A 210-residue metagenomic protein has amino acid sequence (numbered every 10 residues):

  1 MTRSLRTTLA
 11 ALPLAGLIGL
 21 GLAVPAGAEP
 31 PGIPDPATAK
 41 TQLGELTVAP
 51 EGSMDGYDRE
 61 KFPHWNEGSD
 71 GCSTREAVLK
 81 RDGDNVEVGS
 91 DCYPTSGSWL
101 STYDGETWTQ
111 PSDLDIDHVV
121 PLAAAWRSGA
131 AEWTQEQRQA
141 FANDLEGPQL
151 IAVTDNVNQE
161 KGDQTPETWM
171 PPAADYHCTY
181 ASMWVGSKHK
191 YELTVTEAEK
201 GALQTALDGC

Functional and structural regions predicted by a protein language model:
M1-E29: Secretory targeting and sorting signals
A26-S69, E199: N-terminal module-boundary/linker segments of secreted carbohydrate-active enzymes
T38-G44, G52, T74-V78, T179 (+2 more regions): Exposed alpha-helical structural elements
A49-L122: Secreted/periplasmic proteins that engage bacterial cell-wall peptidoglycan
W99-C210: Domain-level detector of nuclease and nuclease-like folds in predominantly extracellular/periplasmic contexts
